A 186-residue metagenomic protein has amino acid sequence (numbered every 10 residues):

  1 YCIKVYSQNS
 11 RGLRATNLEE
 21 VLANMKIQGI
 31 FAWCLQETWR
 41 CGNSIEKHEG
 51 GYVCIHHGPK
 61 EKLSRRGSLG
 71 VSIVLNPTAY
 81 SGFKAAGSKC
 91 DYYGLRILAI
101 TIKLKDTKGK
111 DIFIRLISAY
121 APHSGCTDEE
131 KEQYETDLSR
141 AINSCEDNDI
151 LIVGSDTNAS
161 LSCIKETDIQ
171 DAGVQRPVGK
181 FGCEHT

Functional and structural regions predicted by a protein language model:
Y1-T186: A shared catalytic/ligand-binding motif for oxyanion handling
